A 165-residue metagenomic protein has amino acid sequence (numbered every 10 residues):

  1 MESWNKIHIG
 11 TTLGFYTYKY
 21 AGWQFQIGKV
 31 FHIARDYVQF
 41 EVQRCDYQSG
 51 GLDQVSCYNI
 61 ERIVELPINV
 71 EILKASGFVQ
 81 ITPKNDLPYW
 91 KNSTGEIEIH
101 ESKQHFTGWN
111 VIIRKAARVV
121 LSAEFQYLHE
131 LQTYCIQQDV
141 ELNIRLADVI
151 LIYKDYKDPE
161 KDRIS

Functional and structural regions predicted by a protein language model:
M1-I7: Mixed-charge, Lys/Arg-rich low-complexity intrinsically disordered regions
Y20-F40: Short beta-strand-centered aromatic/proline hotspots
A34-Y37, E41-C57, T82-L128: Acidic, low-complexity, intrinsically disordered interaction modules
Q48-V79, E124-Q137: Intrinsically disordered, low-complexity, charged/polar segments
A116-E160, S165: Ampiphathic alpha-helical segments that act as solvent-exposed interaction surfaces
